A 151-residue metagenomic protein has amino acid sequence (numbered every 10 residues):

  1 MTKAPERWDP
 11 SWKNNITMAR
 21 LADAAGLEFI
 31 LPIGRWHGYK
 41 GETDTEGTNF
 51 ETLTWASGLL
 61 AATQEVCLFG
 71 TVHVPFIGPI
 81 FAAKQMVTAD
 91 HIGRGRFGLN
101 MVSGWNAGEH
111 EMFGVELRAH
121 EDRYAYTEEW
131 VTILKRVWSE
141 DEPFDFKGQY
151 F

Functional and structural regions predicted by a protein language model:
M1-A62: N-terminal beta1-alpha1-beta2 module of alpha/beta enzyme domains
M1-P10, V74-F151: Flexible, glycine-rich active-site loops centered on histidine and acidic residues that chelate a metal or position
I30-P32, C67-V72, F97-M101: Hydrophobic faces of well-ordered beta-strands that scaffold small-molecule active sites in alpha/beta enzyme cores
R35-H37, Q64-E65, G104-G108: Short connector loops/turns at beta-strand edges and beta->alpha or beta->beta junctions
T45-N49, V72-P79: Short gly/ser-rich anion-binding loops that grip negatively charged ligand groups
A62-E65, G93: Glycine-enriched alpha-helix->loop->beta-strand junction motifs that scaffold or abut catalytic
